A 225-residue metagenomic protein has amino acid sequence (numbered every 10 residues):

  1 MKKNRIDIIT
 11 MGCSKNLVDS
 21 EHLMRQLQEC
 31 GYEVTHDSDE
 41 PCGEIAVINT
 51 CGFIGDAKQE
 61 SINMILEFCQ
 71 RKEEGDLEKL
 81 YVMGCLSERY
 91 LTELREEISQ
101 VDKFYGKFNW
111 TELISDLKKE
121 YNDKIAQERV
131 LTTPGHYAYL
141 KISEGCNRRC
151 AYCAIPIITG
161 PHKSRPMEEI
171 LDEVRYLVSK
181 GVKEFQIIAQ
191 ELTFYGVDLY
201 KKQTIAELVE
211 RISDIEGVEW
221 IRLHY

Functional and structural regions predicted by a protein language model:
M1-Y195: Proteins enriched for Cys/Gly/acidic motifs involved in redox and nucleic-acid/cofactor modification
D198-L199: Periplasmic OmpA-like peptidoglycan-binding domain that tethers envelope proteins to the cell wall
K202-W220: Alpha-helix-loop-beta-strand connector modules within alpha/beta enzyme cores
